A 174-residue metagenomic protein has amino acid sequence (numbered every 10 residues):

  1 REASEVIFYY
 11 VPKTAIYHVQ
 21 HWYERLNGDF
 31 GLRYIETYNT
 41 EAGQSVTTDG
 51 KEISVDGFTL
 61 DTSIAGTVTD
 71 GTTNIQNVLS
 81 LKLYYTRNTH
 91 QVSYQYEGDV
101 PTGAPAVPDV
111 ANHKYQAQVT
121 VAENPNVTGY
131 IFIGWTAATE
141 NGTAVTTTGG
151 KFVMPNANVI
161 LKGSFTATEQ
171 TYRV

Functional and structural regions predicted by a protein language model:
R1-V174: Secondary-structure capping and domain/repeat boundary segments
